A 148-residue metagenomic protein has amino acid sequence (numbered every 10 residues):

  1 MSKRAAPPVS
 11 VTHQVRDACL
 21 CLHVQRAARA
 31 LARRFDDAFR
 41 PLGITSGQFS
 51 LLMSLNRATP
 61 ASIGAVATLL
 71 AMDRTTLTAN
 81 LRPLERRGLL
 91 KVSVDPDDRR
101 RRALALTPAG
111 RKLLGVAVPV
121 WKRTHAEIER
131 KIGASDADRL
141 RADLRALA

Functional and structural regions predicted by a protein language model:
M1-T12: Short, intrinsically disordered or compositionally biased N-terminal tails of bacterial proteins
T12, R16-L20, K91, A109: Short amphipathic alpha-helical segments at helix-loop
T12-H13, T68, V94-P96: Short secondary-structure boundary/capping segments
V15-A18, L22-Q25, R29-T76, A103: N-terminal helix-turn-helix DNA-binding core of bacterial DNA-binding proteins
A32, P60, R82-A142, A146: Charged, amphipathic alpha-helical coiled-coil/dimerization segments
A79: DNA-binding alpha-helical recognition surfaces that contact promoter or target DNA
